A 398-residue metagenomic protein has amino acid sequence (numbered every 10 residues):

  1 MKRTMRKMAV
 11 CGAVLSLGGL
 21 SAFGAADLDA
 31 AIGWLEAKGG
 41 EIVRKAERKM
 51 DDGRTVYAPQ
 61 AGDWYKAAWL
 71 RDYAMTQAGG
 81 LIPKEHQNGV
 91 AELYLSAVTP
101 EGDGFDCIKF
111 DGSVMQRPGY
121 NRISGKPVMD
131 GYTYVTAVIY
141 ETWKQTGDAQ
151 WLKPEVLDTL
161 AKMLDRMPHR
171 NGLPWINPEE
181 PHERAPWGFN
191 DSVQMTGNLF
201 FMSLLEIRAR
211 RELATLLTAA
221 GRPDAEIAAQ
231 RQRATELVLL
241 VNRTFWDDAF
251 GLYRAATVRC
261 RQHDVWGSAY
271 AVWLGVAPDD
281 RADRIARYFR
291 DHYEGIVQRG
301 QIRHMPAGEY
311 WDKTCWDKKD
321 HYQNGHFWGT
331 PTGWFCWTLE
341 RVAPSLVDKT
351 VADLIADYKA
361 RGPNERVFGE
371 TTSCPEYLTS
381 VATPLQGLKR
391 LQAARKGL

Functional and structural regions predicted by a protein language model:
M1-C11: Bacterial N-terminal signal peptides that target proteins for export
C11-G19: Bacterial N-terminal signal peptides
A22-G24: Boundary at the C-terminal end of the N-terminal hydrophobic targeting segment
A26-R44, L70, L81, Y94 (+8 more regions): Active-site acid/base region of carbohydrate-active enzymes
G39-R48, L95, P100-E101, F110 (+2 more regions): Non-catalytic carbohydrate-binding regions of carbohydrate-active enzymes
G40-L70, A78: Asp/Glu-centered strand-loop micro-motifs enriched in Gly/Pro and often flanked by an aromatic residue
Y57-D63, D106-Y134, D165-Q232, L239 (+6 more regions): The feature captures the catalytic groove of carbohydrate-active enzymes
K66-P174, S203, W328-L339, V347 (+2 more regions): Aromatic-rich carbohydrate-recognition surfaces in CAZymes
